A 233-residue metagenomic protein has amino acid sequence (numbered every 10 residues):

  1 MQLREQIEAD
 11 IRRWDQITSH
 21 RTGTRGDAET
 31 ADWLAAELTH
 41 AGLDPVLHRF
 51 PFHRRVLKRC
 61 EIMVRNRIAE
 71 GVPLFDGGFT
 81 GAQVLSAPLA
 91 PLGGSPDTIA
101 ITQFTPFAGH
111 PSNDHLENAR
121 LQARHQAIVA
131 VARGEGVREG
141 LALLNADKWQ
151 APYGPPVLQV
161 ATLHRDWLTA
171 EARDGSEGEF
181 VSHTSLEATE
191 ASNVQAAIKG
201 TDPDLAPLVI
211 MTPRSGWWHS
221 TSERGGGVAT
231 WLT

Functional and structural regions predicted by a protein language model:
L3-G26, W33-P45, M63, Q103 (+1 more regions): Catalytic-core environment of secreted peptidases
R4, A9-P111: Noncatalytic luminal/extracellular "stalk/propeptide" segments of secretory-pathway proteins
G26-A28, V56-L57, G109-D114, G136-L143 (+1 more regions): Extracytoplasmic/secreted cell-surface and envelope-processing proteins
F52-H53, T105-A108, G134-V137, D202-P203 (+1 more regions): Solvent-exposed loop/turn segments at secondary-structure junctions within structured extracellular/periplasmic domains
H53-R59, M63, V129-A146: BRCT (BRCA1 C-terminal) domain core and associated BRCT-interaction motifs
V64-G71, F75-P96, L143-R224, T233: Soluble metallo-hydrolase cores and metallopeptidase-like ectodomains found primarily in the secretory/periplasmic
D97-T102, A123-V131: Hydrophobic beta-strand segments of well-ordered beta-sheets in folded domains
L116-H125, N145-K148: Mature extracellular/periplasmic domains of secretome proteins
